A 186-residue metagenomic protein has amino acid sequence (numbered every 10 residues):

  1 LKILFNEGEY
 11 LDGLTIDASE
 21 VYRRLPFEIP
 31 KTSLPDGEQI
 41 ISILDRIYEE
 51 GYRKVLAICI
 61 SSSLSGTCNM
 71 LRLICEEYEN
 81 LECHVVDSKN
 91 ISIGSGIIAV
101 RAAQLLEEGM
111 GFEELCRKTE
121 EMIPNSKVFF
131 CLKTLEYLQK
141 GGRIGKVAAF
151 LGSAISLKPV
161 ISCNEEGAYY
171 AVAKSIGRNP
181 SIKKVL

Functional and structural regions predicted by a protein language model:
L1-G8, L14, D45, E50 (+3 more regions): Mixed-charge interfacial surface used for oligomerization/domain docking and macromolecular partner engagement
L1-P35, Q39: N-terminal glycine-rich anion-binding loop in soluble enzyme alpha/beta folds
